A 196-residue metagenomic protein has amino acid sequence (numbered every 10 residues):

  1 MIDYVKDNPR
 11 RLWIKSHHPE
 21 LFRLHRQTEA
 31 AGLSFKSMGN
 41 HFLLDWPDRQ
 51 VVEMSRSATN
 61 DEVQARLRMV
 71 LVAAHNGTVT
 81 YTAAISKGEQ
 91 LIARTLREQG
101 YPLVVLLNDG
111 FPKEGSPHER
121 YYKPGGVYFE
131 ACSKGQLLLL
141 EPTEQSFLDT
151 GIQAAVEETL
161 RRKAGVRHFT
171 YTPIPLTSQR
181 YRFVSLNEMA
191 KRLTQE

Functional and structural regions predicted by a protein language model:
M1-K36: Short catalytic/metal-binding and nucleic-acid-binding patches
L24-E196: Glycine-biased, small-residue-rich flexible motifs in mid-sequence functional cores and linkers
